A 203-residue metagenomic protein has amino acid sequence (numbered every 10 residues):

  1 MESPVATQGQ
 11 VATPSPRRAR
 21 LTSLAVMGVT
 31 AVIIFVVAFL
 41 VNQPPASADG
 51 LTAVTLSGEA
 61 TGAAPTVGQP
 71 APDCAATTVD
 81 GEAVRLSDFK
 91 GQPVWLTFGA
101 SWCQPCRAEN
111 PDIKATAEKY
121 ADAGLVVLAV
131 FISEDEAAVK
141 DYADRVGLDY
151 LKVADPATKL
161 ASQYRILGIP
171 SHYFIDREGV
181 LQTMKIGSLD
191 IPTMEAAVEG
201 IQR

Functional and structural regions predicted by a protein language model:
M1-P70: N-terminal targeting signals for export/organelle localization
A63-G68, D73-V94: A short beta-strand-turn-helix
V84-R107, I113: Short active-site neighborhood of thiol/selenol oxidoreductases, capturing the structured segment around
G91-V94, A123-V126, Y150: Loop/turn elements at helix/coil->beta-strand transitions in domains of secreted/extracellular proteins
V94-L96, L128-V130, Y173: Conserved hydrophobic packing residues within short motifs/helices of P-loop NTPase cores of ABC-family ATPases
R107-V146, P156-Q163: Structural microenvironment flanking redox-active thiols in thiol-disulfide oxidoreductases
D141-D149, A154-R203: Thiol/disulfide oxidoreductase modules built on the thioredoxin-like
